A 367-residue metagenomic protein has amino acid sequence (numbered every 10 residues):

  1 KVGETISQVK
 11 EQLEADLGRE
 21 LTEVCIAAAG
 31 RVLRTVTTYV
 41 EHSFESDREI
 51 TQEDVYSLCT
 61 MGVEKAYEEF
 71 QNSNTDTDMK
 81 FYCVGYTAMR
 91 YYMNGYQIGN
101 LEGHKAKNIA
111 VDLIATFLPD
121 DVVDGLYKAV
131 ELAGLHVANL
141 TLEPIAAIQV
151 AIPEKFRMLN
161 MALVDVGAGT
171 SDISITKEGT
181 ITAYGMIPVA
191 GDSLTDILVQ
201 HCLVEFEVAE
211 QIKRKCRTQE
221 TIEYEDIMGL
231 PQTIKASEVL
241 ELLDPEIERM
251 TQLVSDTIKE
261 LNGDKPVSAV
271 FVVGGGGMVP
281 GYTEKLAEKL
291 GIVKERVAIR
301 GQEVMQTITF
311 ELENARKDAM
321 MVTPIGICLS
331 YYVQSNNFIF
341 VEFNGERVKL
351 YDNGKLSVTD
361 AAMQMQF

Functional and structural regions predicted by a protein language model:
K1-M161, T182, F206-E207, R214-D244 (+4 more regions): Nucleotide/phosphate-binding catalytic cleft detector across ATP-hydrolyzing and phosphate-transferring enzymes
I26-R31, S268-V279, I299-E303: Glycine-rich beta-strand-to-loop/alpha-helix junction loops that act as flexible
A28-R31, L163-T170, T176-G179, A190-D192 (+2 more regions): A short acidic Gly-Thr/Ser loop motif
P153-F156, M278-L286: Short glycine/threonine-rich loop-to-helix capping motif typified by GTGT followed within a few residues by an Asp-Pro
Y184-M186: Residue-level detector of high-confidence beta-strand sites
L194, V199-L203: Catalytic P-loop NTP-binding/switch module of NTPases
Y282, L286-Q306: Catalytic phosphate/nucleotide-handling subdomain of diverse soluble enzymes
A298-E342, E346: Glycine-rich phosphate-binding/hydrolytic loop that grips phosphoryl groups
